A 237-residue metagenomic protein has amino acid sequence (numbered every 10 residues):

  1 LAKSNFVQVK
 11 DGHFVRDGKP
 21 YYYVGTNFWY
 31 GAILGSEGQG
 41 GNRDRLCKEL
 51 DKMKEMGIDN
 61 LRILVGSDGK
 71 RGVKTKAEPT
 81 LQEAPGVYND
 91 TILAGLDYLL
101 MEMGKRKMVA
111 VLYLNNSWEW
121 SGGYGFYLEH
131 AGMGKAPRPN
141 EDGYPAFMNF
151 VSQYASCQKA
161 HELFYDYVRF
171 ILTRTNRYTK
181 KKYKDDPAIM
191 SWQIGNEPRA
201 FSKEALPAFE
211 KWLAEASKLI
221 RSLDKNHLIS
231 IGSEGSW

Functional and structural regions predicted by a protein language model:
S4-W237: Active-site mouth of glycoside hydrolases
